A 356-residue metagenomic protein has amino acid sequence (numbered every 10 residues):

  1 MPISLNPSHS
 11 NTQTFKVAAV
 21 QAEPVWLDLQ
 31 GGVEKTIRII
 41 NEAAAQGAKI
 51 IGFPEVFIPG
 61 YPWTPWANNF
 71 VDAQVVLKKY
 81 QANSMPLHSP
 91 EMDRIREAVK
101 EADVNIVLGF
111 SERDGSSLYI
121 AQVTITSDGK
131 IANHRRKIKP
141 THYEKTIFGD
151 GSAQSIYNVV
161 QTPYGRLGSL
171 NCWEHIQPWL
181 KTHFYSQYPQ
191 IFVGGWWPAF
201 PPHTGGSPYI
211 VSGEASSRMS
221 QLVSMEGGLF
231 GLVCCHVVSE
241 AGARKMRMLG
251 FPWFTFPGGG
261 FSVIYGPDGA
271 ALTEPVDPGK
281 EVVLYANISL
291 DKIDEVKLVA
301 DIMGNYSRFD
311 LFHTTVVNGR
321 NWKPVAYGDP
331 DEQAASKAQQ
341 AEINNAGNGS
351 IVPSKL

Functional and structural regions predicted by a protein language model:
P2, L29, N41-S127, H134 (+1 more regions): Cys-nucleophile CN-hydrolase/nitrilase-fold catalytic domain and related Cys-dependent amidase chemistry that acts on
P2-I50: N-terminal glycine-/serine-/threonine-rich phosphate-binding loop
P2-L5, L229-L356: C-terminal beta-strand edge segments of enzyme domains
T14-W26, A121, H134, G165-E174 (+1 more regions): Active-site-proximal beta-strand elements of phosphoester/diester hydrolases
A18, V123-I125, V263, L284: Conserved hydrophobic/aromatic positions in well-ordered beta-strands
S84-V107, R166, C172-L284, P353-K355: CN hydrolase (nitrilase-like) catalytic-core segments centered on the catalytic cysteine and neighboring Lys/Glu
T141-N158, E174-W179: Active-site glycine-rich loop that binds ribose-phosphate moieties when present
I156-T162, A286: Short acidic-hydrophobic surface loop/beta-edge motif
